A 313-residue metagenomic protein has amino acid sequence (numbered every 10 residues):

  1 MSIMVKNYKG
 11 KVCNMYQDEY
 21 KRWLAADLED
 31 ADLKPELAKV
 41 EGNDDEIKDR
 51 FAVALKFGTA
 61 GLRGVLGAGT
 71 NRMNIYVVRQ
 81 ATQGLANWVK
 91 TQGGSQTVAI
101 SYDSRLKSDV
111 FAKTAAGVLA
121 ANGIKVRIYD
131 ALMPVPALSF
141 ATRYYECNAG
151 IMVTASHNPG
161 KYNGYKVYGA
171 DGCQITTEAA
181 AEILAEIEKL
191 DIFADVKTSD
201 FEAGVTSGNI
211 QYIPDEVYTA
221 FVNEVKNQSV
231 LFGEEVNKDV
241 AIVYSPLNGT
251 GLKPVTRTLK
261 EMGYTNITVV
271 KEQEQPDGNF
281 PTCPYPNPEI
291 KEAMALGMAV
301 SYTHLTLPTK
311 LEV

Functional and structural regions predicted by a protein language model:
S2-V5, A295, A299: Position-driven detector of the extreme protein N-terminus
I3-N14: Short, Lys/Arg-enriched N-terminal segments with co-localized hydrophobic residues within the first ~10-30 amino acids
Y20-A115, I210-D239, T250: An N-terminal, well-structured beta->alpha segment
K21-A26, G94-A170: Ferredoxin-reductase
E46-F51, L55, N163-A293: Gly/Ser/Thr-enriched, mixed-charge loops and adjacent short helices that form phosphate/oxyanion-binding elements
V135-Y145, P284-M298: Glycine-rich, anion-gripping cofactor-binding loops and their flanking helix/strand elements in enzyme active sites
T303-T309: Conserved small/polar residues in nucleotide/adenosyl-binding loops
